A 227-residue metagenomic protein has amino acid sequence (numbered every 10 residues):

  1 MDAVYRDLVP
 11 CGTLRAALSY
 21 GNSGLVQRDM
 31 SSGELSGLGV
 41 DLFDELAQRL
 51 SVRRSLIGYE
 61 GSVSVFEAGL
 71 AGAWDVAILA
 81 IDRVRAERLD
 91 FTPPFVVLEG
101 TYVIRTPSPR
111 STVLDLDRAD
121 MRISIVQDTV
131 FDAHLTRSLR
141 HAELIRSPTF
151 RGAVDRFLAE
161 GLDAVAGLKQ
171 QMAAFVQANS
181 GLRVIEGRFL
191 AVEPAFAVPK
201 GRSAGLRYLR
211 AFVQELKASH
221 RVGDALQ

Functional and structural regions predicted by a protein language model:
M1-A80, R85-E87, R146, S219: Extracytoplasmic small-molecule ligand-binding "clamshell" domains of the periplasmic binding protein/Venus flytrap
M1-Y5, E34-R49, P107-L114, D120-R122 (+3 more regions): Extended ligand-binding regions for polar small-molecule ligands
R15-S19, A77, V103, R122-I125 (+2 more regions): Short, well-ordered beta-strand segments
Y20, V96-P107, K169, A173-L216: Periplasmic-binding protein-like
N22-S23, V63, D82-A86, S108-R110 (+4 more regions): Solvent-exposed loop/turn segments at secondary-structure junctions within structured extracellular/periplasmic domains
V26-S31, V40-R53, T92-P93, D117-A119 (+2 more regions): Ligand-binding cleft/hinge of the Venus flytrap
V52, E60, I81-R85, P94-A142: A conserved helix-loop-strand patch within extracytoplasmic ligand-binding domains of the periplasmic binding
V63, E67, L79-L89, H134-R137 (+1 more regions): A ligand-binding cleft/hinge motif common to bilobed small-molecule-binding domains
